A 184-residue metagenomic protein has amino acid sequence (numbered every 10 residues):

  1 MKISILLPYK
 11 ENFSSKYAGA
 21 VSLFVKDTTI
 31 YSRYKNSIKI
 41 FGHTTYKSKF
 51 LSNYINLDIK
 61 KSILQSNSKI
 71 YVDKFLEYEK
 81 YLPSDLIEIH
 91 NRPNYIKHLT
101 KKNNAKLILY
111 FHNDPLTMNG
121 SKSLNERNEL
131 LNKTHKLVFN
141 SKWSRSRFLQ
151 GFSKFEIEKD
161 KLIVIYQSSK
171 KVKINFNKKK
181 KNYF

Functional and structural regions predicted by a protein language model:
L7-S15, F24-N67: N-terminal strand-loop element at the rim of the active site of nucleotide-sugar-dependent glycosyltransferases
P8, V21-F24, H43, E88-N91 (+2 more regions): Replace "coordinates the UDP/GDP/TDP-sugar" with "coordinates nucleotide-activated sugar donors
D27, F75-E77, G120-F139: Membrane-proximal helix-turn-helix segments that form the acceptor-binding/catalytic region of lipid-linked
Y46, P93-Y95, W143-R145: Alpha-helix capping/helix-boundary segments
S62-L86: An amphipathic, basic-hydrophobic alpha-helix
I89-Y95, F111: Short His-centered aromatic/hydrophobic patch
N119-S121, L149, I163-N182: Acidic anion/phosphate-binding donor-loop and adjacent secondary structure in glycosyltransferase catalytic cores
T134-K161, S169-K171: A short, active-site helix/loop in glycosyltransferases that binds the activated sugar's phosphate group
